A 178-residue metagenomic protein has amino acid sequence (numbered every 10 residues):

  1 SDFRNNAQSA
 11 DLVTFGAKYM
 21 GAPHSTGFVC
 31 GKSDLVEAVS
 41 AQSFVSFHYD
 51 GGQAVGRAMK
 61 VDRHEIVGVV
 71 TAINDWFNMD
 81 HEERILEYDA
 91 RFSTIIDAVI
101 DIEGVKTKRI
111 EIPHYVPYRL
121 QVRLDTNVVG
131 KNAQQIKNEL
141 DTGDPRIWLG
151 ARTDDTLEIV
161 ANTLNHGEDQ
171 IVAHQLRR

Functional and structural regions predicted by a protein language model:
S1-W76, I96, I100, N138 (+2 more regions): Conserved PLP-enzyme active-site core in the AAT-like
Y19, Y49, Y88, Y115-Y118: Sequence-level detector for tyrosine residue identity
K32, V36, A58-V69, I73 (+5 more regions): Generic structural signal for well-ordered, non-membrane alpha-helical segments in soluble metabolic enzymes
A54, F77, L120-L124: Charged, low-complexity surface segments at secondary-structure and domain boundaries
E65, D75-I110, Y115: Conserved PLP-dependent catalytic core of the aminotransferase class-I/II
I96-Q175: Conserved C-terminal alpha-helix-loop-beta "cap" of PLP-dependent enzymes that closes/shapes the active-site mouth
